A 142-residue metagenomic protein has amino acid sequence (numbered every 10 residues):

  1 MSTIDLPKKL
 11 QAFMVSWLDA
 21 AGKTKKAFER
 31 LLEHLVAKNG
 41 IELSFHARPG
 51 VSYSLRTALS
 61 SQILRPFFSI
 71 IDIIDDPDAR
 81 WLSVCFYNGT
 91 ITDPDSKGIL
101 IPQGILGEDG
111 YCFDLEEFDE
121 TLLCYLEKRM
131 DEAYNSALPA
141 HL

Functional and structural regions predicted by a protein language model:
M1-L142: Charge-dense, helix-prone N-terminal extensions
